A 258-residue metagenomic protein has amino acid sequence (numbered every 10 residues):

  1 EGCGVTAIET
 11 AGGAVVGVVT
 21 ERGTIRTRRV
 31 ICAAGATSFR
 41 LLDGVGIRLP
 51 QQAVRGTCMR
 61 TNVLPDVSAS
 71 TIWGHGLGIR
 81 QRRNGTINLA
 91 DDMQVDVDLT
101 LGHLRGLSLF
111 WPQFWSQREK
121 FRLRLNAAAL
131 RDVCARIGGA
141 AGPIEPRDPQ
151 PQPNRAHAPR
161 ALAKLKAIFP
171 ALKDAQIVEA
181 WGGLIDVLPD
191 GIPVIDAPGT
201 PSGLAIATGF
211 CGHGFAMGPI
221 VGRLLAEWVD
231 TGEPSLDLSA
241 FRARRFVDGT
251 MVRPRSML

Functional and structural regions predicted by a protein language model:
E1-V5: A conserved beta-strand/loop element that lines the FAD pocket in flavoprotein oxidoreductases
I8-V133, I144-R155, P159-I168, L172-K173 (+2 more regions): Flavin-dependent oxidoreductases
G12, G17, V30, R80 (+4 more regions): Short, flexible coil/turn micro-motifs enriched in small/turn-prone residues
I25, D186, A216-M217: Substrate-binding strand-loop-helix patch in Rossmann-like NAD(P)-dependent oxidoreductase/epimerase domains
T57, P65, G182, R242-D248: Acidic, glycine-rich active-site loops and adjacent beta-strand->loop/helix elements that engage anionic groups
I137-P143: Short, basic/glycine-rich phosphate-binding loops at helix/coil junctions that contact nucleotide phosphates
P153, H157-G212, D248-M251: A glycine-rich dinucleotide-binding beta-alpha-beta segment and adjacent secondary-structure elements that constitute
D190-L258: C-terminal lid/capping helical subdomain adjacent to the catalytic/cofactor pocket in oxidative enzymes
